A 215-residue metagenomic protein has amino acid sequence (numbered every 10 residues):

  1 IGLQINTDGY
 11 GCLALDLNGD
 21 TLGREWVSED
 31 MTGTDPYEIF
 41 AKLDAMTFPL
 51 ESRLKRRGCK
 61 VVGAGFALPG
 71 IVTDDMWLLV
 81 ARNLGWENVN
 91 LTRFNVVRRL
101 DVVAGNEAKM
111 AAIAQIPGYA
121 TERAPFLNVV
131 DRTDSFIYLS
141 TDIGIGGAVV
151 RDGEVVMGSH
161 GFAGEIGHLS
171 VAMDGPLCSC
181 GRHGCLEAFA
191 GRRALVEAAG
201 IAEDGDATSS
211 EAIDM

Functional and structural regions predicted by a protein language model:
I1-R24, Y138-R151: Gly/Thr-rich phosphate-binding beta-strand-loop-beta motif of the actin/hexokinase/Hsp70
I5, E107-A108, I166, A188: Generic detector of well-ordered alpha-helical packing
G19-D20, M76-W77, G153, G161: Detector for glycine-centered tight turns/loop "hinges" at secondary-structure junctions
T21-S135: Glycine-rich phosphate-binding loop and adjoining helix at the ATP-binding site of ATP-dependent phosphoryl-transfer
E122-F189: Glycine-rich phosphate-binding loop of actin/hexokinase-like ATP-binding domains
P176, H183-M215: A mobile "lid/hinge" subdomain adjacent to the ATP/sugar-phosphate binding pocket shared across diverse ATP-dependent
